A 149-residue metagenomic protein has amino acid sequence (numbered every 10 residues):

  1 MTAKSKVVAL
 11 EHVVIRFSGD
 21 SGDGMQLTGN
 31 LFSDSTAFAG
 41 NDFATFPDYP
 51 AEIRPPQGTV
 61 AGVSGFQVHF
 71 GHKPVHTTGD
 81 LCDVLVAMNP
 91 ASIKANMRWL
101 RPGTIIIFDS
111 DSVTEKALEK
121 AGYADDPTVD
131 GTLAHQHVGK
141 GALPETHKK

Functional and structural regions predicted by a protein language model:
M1-K149: Active-site cofactor/cluster-binding pocket
